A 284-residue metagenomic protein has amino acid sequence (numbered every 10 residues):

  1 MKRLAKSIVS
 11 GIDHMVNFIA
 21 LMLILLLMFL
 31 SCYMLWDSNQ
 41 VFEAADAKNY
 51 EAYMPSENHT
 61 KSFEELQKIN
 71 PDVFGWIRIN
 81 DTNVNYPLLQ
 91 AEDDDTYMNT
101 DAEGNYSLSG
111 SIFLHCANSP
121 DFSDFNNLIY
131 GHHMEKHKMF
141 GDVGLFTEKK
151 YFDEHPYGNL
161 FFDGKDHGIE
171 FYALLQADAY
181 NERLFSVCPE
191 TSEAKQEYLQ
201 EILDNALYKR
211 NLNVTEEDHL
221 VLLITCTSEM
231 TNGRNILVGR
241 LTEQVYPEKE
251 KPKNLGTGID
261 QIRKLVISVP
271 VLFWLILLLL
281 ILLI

Functional and structural regions predicted by a protein language model:
M1-K6: Short, Lys/Arg-rich, polar N-terminal cytosolic tail immediately upstream of the first transmembrane signal-anchor
V9-L265, L280: Solvent-exposed, non-transmembrane regions of membrane-associated and secreted proteins
L265-I284: Selective detector of the "anchor" transmembrane alpha-helix that sits immediately C-terminal
